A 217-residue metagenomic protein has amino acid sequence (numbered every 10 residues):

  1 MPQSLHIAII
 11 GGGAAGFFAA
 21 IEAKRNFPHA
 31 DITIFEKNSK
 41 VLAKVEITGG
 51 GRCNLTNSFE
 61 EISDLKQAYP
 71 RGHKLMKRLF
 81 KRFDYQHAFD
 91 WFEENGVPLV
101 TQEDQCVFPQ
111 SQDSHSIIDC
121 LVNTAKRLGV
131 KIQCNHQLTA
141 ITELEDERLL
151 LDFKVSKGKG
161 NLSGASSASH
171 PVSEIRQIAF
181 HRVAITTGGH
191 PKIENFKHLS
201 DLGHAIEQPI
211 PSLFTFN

Functional and structural regions predicted by a protein language model:
P2-A15, T33: Beta1/beta-strand and adjacent pyrophosphate-binding region of the FAD-binding site in flavoprotein oxidoreductases
L5, A30, H181-R182: Nucleotide donor/acceptor-binding cores
A8, K24-G50: Glycine-rich FAD pyrophosphate-binding loop
I10, I47, I185-G188: Redox-cofactor binding/interface segments in oxidoreductases and associated redox assembly factors
G16-A19, K192-E194: Short glycine/serine/threonine-rich phosphate/pyrophosphate-binding segments that cradle anionic phosphate groups
G50-T101: Glycine-rich active-site loop/strand segments that organize a redox cofactor
F83-E93, E103-L128: An accessory alpha-helical subdomain
C120-N217: Predominantly flavin-linked oxidoreductase catalytic cores and closely associated redox partners
